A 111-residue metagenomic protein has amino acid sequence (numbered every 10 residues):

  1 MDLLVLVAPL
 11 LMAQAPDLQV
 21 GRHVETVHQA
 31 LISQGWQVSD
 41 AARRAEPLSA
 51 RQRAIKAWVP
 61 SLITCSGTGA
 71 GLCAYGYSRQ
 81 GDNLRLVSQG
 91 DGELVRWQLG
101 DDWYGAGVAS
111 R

Functional and structural regions predicted by a protein language model:
M1-D2, Q19: N-terminal hydrophobic targeting signals that begin at the initiator methionine
D2-M12: Sec-dependent N-terminal signal peptides
A13-A57, T64: N-terminal secretory signal peptides
A42, T64, G81-N83, W103 (+1 more regions): A generic structural signal for solvent-exposed, polar alpha-helical segments
I55-G92: Functional cores of ribonucleases/endoribonucleases
G90-R111: A short, surface-exposed interaction/processing loop segment used at functional sites
